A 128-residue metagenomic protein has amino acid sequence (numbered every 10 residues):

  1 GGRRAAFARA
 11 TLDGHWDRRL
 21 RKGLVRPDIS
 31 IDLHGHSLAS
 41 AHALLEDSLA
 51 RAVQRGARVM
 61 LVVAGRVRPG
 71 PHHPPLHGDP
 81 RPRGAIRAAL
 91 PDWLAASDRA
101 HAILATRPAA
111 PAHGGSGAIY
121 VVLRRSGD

Functional and structural regions predicted by a protein language model:
G1-V59, R66-D128: Long, charged, low-complexity intrinsically disordered regions
